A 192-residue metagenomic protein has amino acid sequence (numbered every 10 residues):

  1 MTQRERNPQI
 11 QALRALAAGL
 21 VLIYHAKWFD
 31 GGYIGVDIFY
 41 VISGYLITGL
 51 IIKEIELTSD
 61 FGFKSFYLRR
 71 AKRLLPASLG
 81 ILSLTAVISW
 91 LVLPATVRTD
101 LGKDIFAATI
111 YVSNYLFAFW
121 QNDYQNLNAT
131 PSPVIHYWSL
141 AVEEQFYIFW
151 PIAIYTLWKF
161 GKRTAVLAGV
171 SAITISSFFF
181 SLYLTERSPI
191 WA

Functional and structural regions predicted by a protein language model:
M1-A192: Membrane-interface helix/loop caps of multi-pass membrane proteins
